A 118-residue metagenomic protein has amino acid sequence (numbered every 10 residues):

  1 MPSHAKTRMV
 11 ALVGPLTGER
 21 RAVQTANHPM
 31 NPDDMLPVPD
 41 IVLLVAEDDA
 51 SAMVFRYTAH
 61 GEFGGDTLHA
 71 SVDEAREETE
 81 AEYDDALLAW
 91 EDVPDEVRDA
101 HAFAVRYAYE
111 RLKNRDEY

Functional and structural regions predicted by a protein language model:
M1, F55, R76-E78: Intrinsically disordered, low-complexity boundary segments flanking structured domains
M1-M35, R115: Negatively charged, low-complexity tracts enriched in Asp/Glu with abundant Ser/Thr
V10, G14, I41-V42, E110: Intrinsic-disorder/low-complexity peptide segments enriched for small residues
G18-R21, G61-G65: Short, surface-exposed beta-strand/loop "edge" segments at domain boundaries and coil↔beta transitions
L36-G64: Short aromatic-glycine-(Arg/Gly/Cys) micro-motifs in beta-strand/loop hairpins
G64-Y118: Mixed-charge, Lys/Arg-enriched low-complexity segments
